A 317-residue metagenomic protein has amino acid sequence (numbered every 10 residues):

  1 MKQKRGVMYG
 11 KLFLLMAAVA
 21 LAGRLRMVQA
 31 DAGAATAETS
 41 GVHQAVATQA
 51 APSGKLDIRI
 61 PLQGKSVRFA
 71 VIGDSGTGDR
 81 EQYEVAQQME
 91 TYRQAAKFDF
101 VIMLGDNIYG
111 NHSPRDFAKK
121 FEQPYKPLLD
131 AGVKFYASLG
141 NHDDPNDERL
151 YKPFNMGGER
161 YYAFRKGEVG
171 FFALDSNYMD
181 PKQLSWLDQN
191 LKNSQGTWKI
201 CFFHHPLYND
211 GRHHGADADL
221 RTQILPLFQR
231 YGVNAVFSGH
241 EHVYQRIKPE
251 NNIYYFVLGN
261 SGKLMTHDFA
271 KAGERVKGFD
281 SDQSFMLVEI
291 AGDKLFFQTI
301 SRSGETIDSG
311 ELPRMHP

Functional and structural regions predicted by a protein language model:
K4-M27: Sec-dependent N-terminal signal peptides
D31, T36-Q44, Q49, K277-P317: A short C-terminal boundary segment appended to hydrolase-like catalytic domains
G33-D116, N177, D210: N-terminal active-site segment of His-dependent metallophosphoesterases
A50-L56, I60-Q63, E90, Y109-K199 (+2 more regions): Extended active-site neighborhood of metal-dependent phosphoesterases/phosphodiesterases
F69-V71, V101-M103, A137-S138, C201 (+1 more regions): Residue-level marker for buried hydrophobic side chains located in beta-strands that build the well-ordered beta-sheet
D74, G105-D106, G140-N141, H204 (+1 more regions): Active-site glycine-centered loops adjacent to acidic/histidine catalytic or metal-binding residues that shape
F202-H204, Y208: Acidic/histidine-rich, metal-coordinating catalytic segments
